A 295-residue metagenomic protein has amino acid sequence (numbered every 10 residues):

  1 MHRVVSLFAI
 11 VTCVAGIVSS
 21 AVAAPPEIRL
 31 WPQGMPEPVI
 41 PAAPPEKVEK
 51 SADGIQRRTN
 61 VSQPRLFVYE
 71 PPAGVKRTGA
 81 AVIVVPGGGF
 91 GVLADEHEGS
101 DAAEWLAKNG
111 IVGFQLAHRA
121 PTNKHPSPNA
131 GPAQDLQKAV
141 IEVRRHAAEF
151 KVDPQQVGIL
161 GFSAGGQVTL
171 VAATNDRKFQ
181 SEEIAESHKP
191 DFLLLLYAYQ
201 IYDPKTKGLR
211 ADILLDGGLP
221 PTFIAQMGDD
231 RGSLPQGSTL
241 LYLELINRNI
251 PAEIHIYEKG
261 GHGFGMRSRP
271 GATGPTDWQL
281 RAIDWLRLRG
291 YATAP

Functional and structural regions predicted by a protein language model:
A24-R77: N-terminal cap/lid segment of alpha/beta-hydrolase-fold proteins
T78-G87: Short beta-strand element of the alpha/beta-hydrolase
A94-D95, D101, H118-K151, R267-P275: Catalytic nucleophile-loop/oxyanion-hole region of alpha/beta-hydrolase and closely related hydrolase-like folds
D95-F114: Short amphipathic alpha-helix adjacent to the substrate-entry channel of hydrolases
Q134-G217: Primarily recognizes the serine-hydrolase "nucleophile elbow" in alpha/beta-hydrolase and SGNH/GDSL folds
G218, F223-Q226: Short beta-strand/loop motif that positions the catalytic acidic residue of the alpha/beta-hydrolase fold
R231-L240: Conserved alpha/beta-hydrolase "acid-adjacent" motif
T239-Y242, I246-P295: C-terminal catalytic histidine-bearing segment of alpha/beta-hydrolase fold enzymes
